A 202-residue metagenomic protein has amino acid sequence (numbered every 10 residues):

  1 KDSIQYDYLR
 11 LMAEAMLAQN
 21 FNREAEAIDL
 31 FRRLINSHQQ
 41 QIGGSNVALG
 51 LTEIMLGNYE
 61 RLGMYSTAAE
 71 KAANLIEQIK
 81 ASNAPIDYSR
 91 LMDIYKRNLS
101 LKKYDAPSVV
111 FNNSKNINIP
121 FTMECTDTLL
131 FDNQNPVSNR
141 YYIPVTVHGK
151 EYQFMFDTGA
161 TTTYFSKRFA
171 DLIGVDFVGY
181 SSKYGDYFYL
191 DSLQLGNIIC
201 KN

Functional and structural regions predicted by a protein language model:
K1-N202: Pepsin/retropepsin-fold aspartyl endopeptidases
